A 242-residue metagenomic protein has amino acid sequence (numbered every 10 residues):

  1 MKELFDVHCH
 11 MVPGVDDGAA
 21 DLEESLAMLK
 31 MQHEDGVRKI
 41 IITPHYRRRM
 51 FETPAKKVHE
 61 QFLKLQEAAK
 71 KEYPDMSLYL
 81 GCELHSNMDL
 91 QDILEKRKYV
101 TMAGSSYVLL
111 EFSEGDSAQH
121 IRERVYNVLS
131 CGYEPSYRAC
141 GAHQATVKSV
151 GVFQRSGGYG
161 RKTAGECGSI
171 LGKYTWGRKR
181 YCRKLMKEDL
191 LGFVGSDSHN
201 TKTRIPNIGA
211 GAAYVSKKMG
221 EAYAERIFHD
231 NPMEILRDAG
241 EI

Functional and structural regions predicted by a protein language model:
M1-D75: An N-terminally biased module of ancient metal coordination in phosphate/nucleic-acid-related enzymes
F5-C9, I40-I42, L78-C82, V108-L110 (+3 more regions): Hydrophobic faces of well-ordered beta-strands that scaffold small-molecule active sites in alpha/beta enzyme cores
H10-V12, H45-Y46, G81-N87, S113-G115 (+4 more regions): Active-site beta-loop-alpha junctions enriched in small/polar residues
E24-M28, V58-L65, R124, V152 (+3 more regions): A general structural detector for well-ordered alpha-helical segments in enzyme core domains, enriched
H33, L129, G157, M186-K187: Non-catalytic positions within long, well-ordered alpha-helices that form the structural scaffold/packing of enzyme
E52-K162: Extended substrate/RNA-proximal surfaces in nucleic-acid metabolism proteins
E188-P206: Short acidic/histidine-rich active-site segments
I208, A212-I242: Mid-to-C-terminal alpha-helical segments outside catalytic/metal-binding sites
